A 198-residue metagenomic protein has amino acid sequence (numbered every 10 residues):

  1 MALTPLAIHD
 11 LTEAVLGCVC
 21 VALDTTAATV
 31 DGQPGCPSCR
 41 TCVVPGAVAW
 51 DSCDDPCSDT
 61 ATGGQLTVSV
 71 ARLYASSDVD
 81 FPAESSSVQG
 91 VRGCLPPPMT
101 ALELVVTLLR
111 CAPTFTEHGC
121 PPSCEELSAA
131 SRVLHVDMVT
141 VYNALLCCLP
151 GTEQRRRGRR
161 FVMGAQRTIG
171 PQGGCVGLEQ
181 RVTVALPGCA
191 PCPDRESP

Functional and structural regions predicted by a protein language model:
M1-G93, P198: Small/polar-rich, solvent-exposed N-terminal microdomains that initiate assembly or binding
A2-C20, L95-A101, T107-L146: Extracellular/virion structural assembly segments
T4, T12, T25-T29, T41 (+9 more regions): Residue-identity detector for threonine
V30-T41, E125-P187: Acidic-leaning, charged glycine-interspersed low-complexity segments
A83, G90-P98, I169-G173: Short, solvent-exposed beta-strand/turn "edge" segments of beta-rich domains on protein surfaces
Q89-G93, H118, P122-C124, R157-F161: Residue-level signal for well-ordered alpha-helical segments
P98-P113, G173-G188: Oligomerization/assembly interface segments of phage tail-like spikes and tubes
P187-P198: Protruding loop/beta-arch "assembly-hinge" segments enriched in small, turn-prone residues
